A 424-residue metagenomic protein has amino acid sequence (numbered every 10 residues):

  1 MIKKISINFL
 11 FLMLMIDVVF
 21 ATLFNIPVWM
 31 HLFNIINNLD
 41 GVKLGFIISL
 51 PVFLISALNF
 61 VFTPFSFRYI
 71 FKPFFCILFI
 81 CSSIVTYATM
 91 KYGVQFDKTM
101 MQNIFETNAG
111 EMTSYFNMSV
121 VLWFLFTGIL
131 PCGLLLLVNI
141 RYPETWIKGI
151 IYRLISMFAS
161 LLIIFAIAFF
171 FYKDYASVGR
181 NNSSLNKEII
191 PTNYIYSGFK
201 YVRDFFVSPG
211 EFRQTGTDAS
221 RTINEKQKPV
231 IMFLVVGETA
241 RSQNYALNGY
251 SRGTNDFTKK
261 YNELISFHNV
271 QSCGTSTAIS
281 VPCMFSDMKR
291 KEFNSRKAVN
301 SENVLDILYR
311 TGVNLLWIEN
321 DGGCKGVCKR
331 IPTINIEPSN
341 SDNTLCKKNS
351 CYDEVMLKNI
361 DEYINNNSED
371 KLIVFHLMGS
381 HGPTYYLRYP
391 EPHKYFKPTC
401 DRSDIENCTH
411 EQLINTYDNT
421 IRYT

Functional and structural regions predicted by a protein language model:
M1, W317-I318, I421: Generic low-polarity alpha-helical segments
M1-K187: Transmembrane and membrane-interface helices of multi-pass, inner-membrane envelope-modifying transferases
N59, G110, V230, Q243 (+2 more regions): Positions in alpha-helical segments
M101, L247, Y417: Generic anion/oxyanion-binding catalytic loop in active/binding sites
A168-L234, T239-D404: Active-site-proximal alpha/beta segments of enzymes that process anionic O-linked groups
F233-L234, T420-T424: Metal-dependent active-site segment of extracytoplasmic phospho-/sulfohydrolases and closely related
C346-S350, H410, I414-R422: Short acidic-aromatic active-site loops that bind/stabilize oxyanions
S403-E411: A short small-residue
